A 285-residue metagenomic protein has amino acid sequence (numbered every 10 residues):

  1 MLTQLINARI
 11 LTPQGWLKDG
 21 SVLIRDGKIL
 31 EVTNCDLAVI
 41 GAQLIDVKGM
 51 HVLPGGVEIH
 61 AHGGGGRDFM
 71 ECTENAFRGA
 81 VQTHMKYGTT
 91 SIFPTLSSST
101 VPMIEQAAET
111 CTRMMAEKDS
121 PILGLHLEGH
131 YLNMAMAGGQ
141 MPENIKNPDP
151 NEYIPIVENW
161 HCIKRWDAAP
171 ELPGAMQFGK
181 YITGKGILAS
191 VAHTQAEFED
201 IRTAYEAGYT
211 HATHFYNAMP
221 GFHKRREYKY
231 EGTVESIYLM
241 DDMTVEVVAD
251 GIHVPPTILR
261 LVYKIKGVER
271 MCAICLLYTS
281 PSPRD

Functional and structural regions predicted by a protein language model:
M1-A38: N-terminal metal-binding scaffold of metallo-dependent hydrolase/deaminase domains
T3-N7, Q14, A38-E74, R78 (+1 more regions): Replace "His-x-His-based motif
A8, G27, G49, H60 (+5 more regions): Divalent metal-coordination and catalytic microenvironments
H62, R78-A107, S120-N133, W160-E171 (+3 more regions): Divalent metal-dependent hydrolysis catalytic cores, especially in the metallo-beta-lactamase
N75-A76, A107-T110, D149, E227-G232: Charged helix-capping and loop-helix junction motifs
N133-E158: Conserved phosphate-binding/catalytic loop of the ribokinase/pfkB sugar-kinase fold
E158-L277: Active-site core of metal-dependent hydrolases
Y278-D285: Conserved small/polar residues in nucleotide/adenosyl-binding loops
